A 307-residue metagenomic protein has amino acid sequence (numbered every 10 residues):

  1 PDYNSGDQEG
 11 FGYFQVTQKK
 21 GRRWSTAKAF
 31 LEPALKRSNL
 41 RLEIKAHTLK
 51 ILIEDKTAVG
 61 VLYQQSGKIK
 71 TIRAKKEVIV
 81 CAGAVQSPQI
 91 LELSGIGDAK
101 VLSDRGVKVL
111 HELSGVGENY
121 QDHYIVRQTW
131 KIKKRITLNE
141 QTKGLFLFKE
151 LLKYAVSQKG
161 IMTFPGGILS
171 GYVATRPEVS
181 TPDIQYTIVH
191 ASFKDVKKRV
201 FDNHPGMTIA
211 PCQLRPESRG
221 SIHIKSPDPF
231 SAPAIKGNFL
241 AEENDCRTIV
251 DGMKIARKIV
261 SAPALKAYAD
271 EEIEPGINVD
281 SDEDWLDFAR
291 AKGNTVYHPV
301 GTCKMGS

Functional and structural regions predicted by a protein language model:
P1-A58, L62-Q64, R127-L151: Conserved redox-cofactor binding core of oxidoreductases
P1-N4, G12-Y13, K133-I136, L151-S307: FAD-dependent oxidoreductase catalytic-site/capping-region signature
P1-R23, V101-G115, N238, E243 (+1 more regions): Rossmann-like flavin
A29, A46, K76-E77, C303: Structural detector for helix-capping/boundary residues
R41-E43, L110-E112, T187: General small-molecule cofactor/ligand-binding pocket signal
I44-H47, T57-V59, R105, V116 (+6 more regions): Residues that flank catalytic or metal-binding motifs in active/ligand-binding sites
I51-L151, G160-I161, P227: Glycine-rich loop(s) and the adjacent beta-strand/alpha-helix scaffold that form part
